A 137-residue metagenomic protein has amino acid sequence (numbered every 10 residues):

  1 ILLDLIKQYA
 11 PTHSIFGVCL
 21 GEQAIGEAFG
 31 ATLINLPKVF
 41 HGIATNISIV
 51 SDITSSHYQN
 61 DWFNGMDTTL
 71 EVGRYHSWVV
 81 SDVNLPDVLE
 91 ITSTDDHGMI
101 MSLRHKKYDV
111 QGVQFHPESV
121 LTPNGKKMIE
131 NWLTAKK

Functional and structural regions predicted by a protein language model:
I1-I53, N60-N64, E71, I129: Cysteine-nucleophile active-site neighborhood
C19, H76, H116: Histidine-centered divalent metal-coordination motifs
I34, S81, L121: Nucleotide phosphate-binding site architecture
A44-N46, I100-S102, G112: Conserved hydrophobic/aromatic beta-strand scaffold that supports enzyme active sites
I53-K107: Catalytic beta-strand/loop cores that center a nucleophilic Ser/Cys/Thr and support acyl-enzyme chemistry
T69, K107, G112-P123: Phosphate-binding/catalytic loops
V120-K137: Acyltransferase
